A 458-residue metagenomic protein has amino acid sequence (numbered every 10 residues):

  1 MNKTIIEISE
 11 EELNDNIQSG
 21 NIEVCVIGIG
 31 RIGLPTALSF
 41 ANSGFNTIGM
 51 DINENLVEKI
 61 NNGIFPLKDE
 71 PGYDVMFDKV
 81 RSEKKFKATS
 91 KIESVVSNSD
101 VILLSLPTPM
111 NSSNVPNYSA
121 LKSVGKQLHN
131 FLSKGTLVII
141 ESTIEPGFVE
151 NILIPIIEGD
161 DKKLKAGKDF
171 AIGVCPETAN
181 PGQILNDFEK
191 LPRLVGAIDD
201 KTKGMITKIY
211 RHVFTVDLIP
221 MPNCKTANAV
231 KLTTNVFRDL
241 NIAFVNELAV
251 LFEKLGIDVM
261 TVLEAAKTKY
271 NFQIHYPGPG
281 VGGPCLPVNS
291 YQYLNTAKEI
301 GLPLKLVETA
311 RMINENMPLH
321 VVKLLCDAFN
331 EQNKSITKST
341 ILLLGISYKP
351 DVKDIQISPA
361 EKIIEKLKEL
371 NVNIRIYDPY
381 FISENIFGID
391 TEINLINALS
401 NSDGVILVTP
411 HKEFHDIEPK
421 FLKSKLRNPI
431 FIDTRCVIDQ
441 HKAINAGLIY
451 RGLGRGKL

Functional and structural regions predicted by a protein language model:
N2-L458: Structural/interface elements that position substrates and couple domains in central-metabolism enzymes
